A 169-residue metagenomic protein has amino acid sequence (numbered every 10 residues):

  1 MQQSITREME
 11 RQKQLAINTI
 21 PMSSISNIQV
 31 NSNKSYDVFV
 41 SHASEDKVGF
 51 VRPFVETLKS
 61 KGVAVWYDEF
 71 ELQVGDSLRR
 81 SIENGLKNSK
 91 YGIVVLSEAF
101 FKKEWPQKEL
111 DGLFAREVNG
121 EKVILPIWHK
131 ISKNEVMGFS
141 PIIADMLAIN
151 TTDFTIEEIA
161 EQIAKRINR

Functional and structural regions predicted by a protein language model:
M1-V95, F114-V123, W128-K130, D153-R169: Conserved N-terminal substructure of TIR/SEFIR domains
Y36-V38, A144-L147: Short amphipathic alpha-helical segments
G49-F50, S77, F101-K108: Active-site-adjacent loop/helix micro-motif of nuclease/hydrolase catalytic cores
Q73, F101, I149: Nucleotide phosphate-binding site architecture
E98: Short, conserved catalytic or interaction motifs in soluble domains
D111: Active-site phosphate/pyrophosphate- and oxyanion-stabilizing loops and adjacent acidic/basic residues in soluble
S132-A144: Glycine-rich, charge-decorated loop segments at or immediately adjacent to ligand/cofactor-binding or catalytic sites
M146-F154: Short secondary-structure boundary motifs at beta->alpha junctions and helix caps
